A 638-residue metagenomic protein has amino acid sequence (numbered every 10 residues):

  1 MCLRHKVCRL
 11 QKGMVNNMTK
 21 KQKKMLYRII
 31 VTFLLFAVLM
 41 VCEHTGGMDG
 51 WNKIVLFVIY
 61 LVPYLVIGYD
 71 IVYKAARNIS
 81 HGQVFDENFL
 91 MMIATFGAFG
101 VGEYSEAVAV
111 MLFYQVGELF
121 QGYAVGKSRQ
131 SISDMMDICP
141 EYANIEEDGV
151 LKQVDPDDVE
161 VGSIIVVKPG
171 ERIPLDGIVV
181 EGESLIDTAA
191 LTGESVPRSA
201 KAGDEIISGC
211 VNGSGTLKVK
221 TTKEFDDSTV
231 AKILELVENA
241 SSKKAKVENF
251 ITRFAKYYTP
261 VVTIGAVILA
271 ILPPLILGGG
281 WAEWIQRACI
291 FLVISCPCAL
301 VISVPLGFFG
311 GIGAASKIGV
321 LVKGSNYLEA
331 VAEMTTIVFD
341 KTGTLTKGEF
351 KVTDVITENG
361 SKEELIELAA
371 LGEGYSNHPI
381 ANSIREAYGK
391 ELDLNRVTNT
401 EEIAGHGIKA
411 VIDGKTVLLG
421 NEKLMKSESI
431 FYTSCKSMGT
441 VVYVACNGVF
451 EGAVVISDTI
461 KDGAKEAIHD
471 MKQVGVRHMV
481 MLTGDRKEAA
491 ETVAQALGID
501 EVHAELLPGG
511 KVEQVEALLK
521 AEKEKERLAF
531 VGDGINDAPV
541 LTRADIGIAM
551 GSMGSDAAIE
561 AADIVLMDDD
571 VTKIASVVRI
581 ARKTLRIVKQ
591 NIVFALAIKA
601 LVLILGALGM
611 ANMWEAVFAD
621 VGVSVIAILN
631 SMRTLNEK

Functional and structural regions predicted by a protein language model:
M1-N52, V62, V125, G149-L151 (+6 more regions): Flexible metal-binding regulatory segments at protein termini and peripheral loops
C2-K21, V66-V84, P140-I145, T221-N249 (+4 more regions): Non-transmembrane, extramembrane segments of multi-pass ion/lipid transporters
V15, F36-M40, L56-E146, D158-I165 (+6 more regions): Actuator/coupling domain of P-type ATPases
V31-L34, N249-G278, R287-F308, K589-F618: Bilayer-spanning, highly hydrophobic alpha-helical transmembrane segments
A37, V41-K53, V72-N78, F96-V101 (+10 more regions): Membrane-embedded alpha-helical bundles of multi-pass transporters
A75, E103, A124, A143 (+28 more regions): Residue-level signature of catalytic and energy-coupling elements of molecular machines, predominantly ATP/GTP-dependent
A76-D86, Y123-D134, L306-S325, M632-K638: Juxtamembrane helix-loop transition segments at the membrane interface in multi-pass membrane proteins
M135, S325-I546, R579-R582: Cytosolic catalytic headpiece
